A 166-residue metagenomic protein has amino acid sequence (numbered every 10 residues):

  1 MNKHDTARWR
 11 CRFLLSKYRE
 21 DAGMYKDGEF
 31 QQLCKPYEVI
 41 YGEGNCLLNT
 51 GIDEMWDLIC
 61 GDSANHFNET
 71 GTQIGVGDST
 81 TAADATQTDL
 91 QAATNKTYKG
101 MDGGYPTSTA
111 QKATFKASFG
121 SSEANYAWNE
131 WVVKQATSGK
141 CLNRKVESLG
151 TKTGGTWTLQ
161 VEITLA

Functional and structural regions predicted by a protein language model:
M1-W128, A136-A166: Small cysteine-rich, disulfide-bonded extracellular modules of the LU/uPAR three-finger superfamily and closely related
